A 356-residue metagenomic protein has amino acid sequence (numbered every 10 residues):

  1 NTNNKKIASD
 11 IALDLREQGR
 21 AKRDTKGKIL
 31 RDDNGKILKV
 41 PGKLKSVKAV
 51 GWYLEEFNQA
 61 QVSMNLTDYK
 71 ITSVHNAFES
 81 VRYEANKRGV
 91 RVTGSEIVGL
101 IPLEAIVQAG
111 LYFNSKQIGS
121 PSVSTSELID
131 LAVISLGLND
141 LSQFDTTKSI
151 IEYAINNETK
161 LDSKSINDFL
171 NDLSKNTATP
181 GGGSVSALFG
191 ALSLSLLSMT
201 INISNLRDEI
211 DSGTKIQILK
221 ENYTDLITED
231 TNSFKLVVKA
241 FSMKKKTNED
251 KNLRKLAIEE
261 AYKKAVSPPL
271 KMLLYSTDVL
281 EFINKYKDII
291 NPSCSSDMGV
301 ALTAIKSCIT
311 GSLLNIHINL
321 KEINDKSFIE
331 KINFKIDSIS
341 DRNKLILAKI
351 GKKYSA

Functional and structural regions predicted by a protein language model:
N1, L173-S198, S293-S312: Conserved phosphate/anionic-ligand binding catalytic regions in large, soluble enzymes, centered on
N1-K164, D168, K175, A257: Long, contiguous binding/interaction regions
N65-T72, N171, K175, K263-K264 (+1 more regions): Hydrophobic alpha-helical bundle architecture
T159-D172, L274-K285: Acidic-glycine-rich active-site phosphate/pyrophosphate-binding loop
L196-T214: Phosphate-handling active-site elements
T200, K220-I227, F234, V266-L273 (+5 more regions): A structural signal for well-ordered alpha-helices, especially hydrophobic packing surfaces of coiled-coils
E209-L273, I283: Long, amphipathic alpha-helical stalk/connector segments used for oligomerization, subunit docking, or mechanical
V279, C294-K353: Preference for long, well-ordered alpha-helical segments
